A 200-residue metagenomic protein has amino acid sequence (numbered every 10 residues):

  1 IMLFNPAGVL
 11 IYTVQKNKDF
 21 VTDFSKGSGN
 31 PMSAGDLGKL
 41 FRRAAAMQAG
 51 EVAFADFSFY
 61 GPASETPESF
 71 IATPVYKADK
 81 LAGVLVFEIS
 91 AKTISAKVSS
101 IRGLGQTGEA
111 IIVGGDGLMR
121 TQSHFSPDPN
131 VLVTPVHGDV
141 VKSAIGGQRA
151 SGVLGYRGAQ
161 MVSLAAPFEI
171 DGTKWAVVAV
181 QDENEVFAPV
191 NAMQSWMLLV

Functional and structural regions predicted by a protein language model:
I1, R43, A96-I101, S143-A144: Amphipathic alpha-helical regulatory segments at dimerization interfaces that relay allosteric signals between sensory
I1-E88, L154-Q160: Extracytoplasmic/periplasmic ligand-binding sensor regions of membrane-associated signaling proteins
I1-K16, A49-V52, S99-M119, R149-A150: Short N-terminal helix-loop-first-beta-strand/juxtamembrane motif that initiates sensory/input modules
N17-S33, K92-I101, D128-P135: A short, polar/charged loop-to-alpha-helix boundary motif
F24, R120-S123: Short, solvent-exposed recognition segments
S58, T66, I71-V86, I94 (+2 more regions): Extracellular/periplasmic juxtamembrane segments that couple receptor/chemosensory ectodomains to their
L198-V200: Selective recognition of signaling/oligomerization transmembrane alpha-helices
